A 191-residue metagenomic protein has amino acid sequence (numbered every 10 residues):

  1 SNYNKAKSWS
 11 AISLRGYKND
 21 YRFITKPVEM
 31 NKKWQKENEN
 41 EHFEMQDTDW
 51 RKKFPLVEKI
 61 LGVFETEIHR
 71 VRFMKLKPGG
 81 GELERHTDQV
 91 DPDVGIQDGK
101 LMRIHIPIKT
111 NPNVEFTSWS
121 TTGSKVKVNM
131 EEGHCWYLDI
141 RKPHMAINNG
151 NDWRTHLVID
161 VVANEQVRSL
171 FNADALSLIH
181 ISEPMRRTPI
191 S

Functional and structural regions predicted by a protein language model:
S1-E65: Non-heme Fe(II)/2-oxoglutarate
A6, E67, K100, N151-W153: A short, structural micro-pattern
L56-C135: Catalytic core of non-heme Fe(II) oxygenases with the double-stranded beta-helix
N111-L178, S182: Catalytic core of Fe(II)/2-oxoglutarate
I179-S191: Single conserved hydrophobic/aromatic residue that forms the stacking wall/gate of nucleotide- or nucleobase-binding
